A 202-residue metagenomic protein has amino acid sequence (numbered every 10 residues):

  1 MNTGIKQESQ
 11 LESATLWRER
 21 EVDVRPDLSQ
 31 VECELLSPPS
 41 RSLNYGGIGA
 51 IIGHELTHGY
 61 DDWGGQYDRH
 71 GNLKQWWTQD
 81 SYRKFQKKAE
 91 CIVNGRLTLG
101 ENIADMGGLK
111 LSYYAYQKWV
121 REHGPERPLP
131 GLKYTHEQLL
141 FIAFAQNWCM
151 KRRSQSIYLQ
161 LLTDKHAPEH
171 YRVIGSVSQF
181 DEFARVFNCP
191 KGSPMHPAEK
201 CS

Functional and structural regions predicted by a protein language model:
M1-G49, G59-S202: Zinc-dependent metallohydrolase catalytic domains
